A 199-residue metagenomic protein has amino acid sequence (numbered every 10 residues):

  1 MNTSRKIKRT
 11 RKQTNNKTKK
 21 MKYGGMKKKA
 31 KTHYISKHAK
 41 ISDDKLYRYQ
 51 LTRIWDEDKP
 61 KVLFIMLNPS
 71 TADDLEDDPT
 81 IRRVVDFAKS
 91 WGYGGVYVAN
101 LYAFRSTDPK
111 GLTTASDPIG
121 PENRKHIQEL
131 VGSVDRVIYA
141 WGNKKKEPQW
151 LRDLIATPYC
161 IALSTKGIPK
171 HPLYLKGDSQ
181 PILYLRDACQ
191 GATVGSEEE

Functional and structural regions predicted by a protein language model:
N2-R11, K20-D78, E197-E199: Active-site and ligand/interface coordination hotspots across diverse enzymes and nucleic-acid-associated assemblies
Q50-D56, P79-V96: Short amphipathic alpha-helices and their capping/turn segments at secondary-structure boundaries
L67-T71, P109-A115: Short, basic, glycine/proline-bearing loop/turn elements
P69, A103, K144-K145: Short, glycine/serine-rich, charged loops/turns that create anion-binding and catalytic segments at active sites
E76, T80-V84, Y97, N123-L130: Amphipathic alpha-helical interface surfaces
G94-K110: Short connector loops at secondary-structure junctions
L112-E199: Glycine/proline-rich loop-helix segments at beta-alpha junctions forming the active-site rim of enzyme cores
